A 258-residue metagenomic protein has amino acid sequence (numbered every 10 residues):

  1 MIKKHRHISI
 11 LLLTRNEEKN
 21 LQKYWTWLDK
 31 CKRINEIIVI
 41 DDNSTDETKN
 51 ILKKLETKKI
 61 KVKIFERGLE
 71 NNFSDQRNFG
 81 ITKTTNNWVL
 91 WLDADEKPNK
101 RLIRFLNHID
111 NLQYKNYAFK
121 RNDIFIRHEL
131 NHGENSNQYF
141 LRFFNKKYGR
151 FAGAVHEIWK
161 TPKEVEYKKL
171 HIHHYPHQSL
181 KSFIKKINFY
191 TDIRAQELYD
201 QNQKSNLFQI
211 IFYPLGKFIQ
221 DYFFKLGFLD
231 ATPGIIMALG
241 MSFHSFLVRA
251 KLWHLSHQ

Functional and structural regions predicted by a protein language model:
H7-S9, E36: Cell-envelope/extracellular polymer assembly enzymes that use nucleotide-activated donors
L12-N16, N43, E66-N71: Catalytic phosphate/metal-binding cores of nucleic-acid and nucleotide-processing enzymes, i.e., regions that mediate
N16-C31: Short, well-formed alpha-helical segments that are part of the catalytic scaffolds of diverse glycosyltransferases
N20-K23, D46-L55, R101-L102: Acidic helix N-cap motif at the loop->helix transition within catalytic regions of sugar-transfer enzymes
W27, I40-I51, L69, D93: A conserved acidic beta->alpha catalytic loop
N35, K49-K83: Conserved donor nucleotide-binding strand/loop of the catalytic core
S74-I81, L92, N99-Q258: Catalytic-site signature of metal-activated, phosphate-bearing donor transferases, centered on the GT-A/GT-A-like
V89: Short aromatic/hydrophobic "clamp" motif used to bind/position activated sugar donors
